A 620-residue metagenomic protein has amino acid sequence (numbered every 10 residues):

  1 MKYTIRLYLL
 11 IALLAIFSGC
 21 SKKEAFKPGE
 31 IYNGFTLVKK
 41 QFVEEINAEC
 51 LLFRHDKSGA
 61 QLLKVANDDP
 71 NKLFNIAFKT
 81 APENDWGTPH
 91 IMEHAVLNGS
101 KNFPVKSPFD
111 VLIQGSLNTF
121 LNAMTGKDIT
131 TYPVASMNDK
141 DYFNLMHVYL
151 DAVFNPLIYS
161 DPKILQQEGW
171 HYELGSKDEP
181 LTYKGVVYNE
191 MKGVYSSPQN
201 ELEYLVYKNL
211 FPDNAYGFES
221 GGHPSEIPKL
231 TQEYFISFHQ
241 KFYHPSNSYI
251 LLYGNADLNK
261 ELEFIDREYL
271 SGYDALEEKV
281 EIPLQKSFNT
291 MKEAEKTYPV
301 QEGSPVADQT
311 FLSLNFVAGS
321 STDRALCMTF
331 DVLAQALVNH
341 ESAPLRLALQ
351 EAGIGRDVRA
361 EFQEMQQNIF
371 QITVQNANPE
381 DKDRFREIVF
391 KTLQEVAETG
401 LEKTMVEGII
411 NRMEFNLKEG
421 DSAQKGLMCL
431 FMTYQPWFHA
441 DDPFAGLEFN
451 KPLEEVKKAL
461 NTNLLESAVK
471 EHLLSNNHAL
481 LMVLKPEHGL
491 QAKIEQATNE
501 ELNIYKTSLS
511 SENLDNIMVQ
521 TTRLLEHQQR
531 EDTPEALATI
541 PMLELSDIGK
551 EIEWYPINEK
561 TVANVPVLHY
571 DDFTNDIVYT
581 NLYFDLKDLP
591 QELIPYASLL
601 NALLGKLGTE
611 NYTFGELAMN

Functional and structural regions predicted by a protein language model:
K2-L10: Sec-dependent signal peptide recognition, specifically the positively charged N-region followed immediately by
I16-G19: C-terminal motif of bacterial Sec signal peptides marking the signal peptidase cleavage site
E24-G29, Y249-D308, T399, L502-K506 (+1 more regions): An aromatic/glycine/proline-enriched structural segment found at the starts of mature extracellular/organellar domains
A66-D151, P162-I164, S196-S197, G217-S220 (+3 more regions): M16/MPP (pitrilysin/insulinase) zinc-metallopeptidase core fold and M16-derived inactive scaffolds
A66-D68, N75, Y188-S196, N200 (+4 more regions): His/Glu-based metal-binding/catalytic segments typifying zinc-dependent metallopeptidases
A95, G99-K101, L145-Y159, S176-S246 (+8 more regions): Scaffold signal of the M16-like zinc-metallopeptidase fold and its non-catalytic homologs
G99, V134-E179, Y183, Q366-S422 (+4 more regions): M16/insulysin-pitrilysin zinc metalloprotease superfamily fold
